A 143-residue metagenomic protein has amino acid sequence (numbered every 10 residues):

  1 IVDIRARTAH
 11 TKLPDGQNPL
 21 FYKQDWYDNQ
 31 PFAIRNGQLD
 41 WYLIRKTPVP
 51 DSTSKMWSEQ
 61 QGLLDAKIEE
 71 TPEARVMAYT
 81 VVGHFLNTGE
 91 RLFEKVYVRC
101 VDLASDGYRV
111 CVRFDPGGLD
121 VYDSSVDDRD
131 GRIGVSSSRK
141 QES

Functional and structural regions predicted by a protein language model:
I1-E70, A74-S143: A binding-site-centric feature that preferentially detects glycan-recognition modules on secreted/surface proteins
